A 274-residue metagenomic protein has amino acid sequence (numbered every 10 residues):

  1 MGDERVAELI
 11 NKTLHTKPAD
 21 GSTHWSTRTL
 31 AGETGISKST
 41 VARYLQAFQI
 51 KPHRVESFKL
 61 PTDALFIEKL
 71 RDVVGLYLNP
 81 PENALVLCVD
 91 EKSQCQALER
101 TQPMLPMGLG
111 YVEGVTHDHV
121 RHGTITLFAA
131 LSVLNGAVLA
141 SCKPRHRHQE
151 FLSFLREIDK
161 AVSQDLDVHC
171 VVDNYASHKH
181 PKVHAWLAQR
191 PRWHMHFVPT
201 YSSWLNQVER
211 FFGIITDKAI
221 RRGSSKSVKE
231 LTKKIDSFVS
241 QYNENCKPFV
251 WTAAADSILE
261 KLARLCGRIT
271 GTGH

Functional and structural regions predicted by a protein language model:
M1-T40, P80-P81: A short, amphipathic alpha-helix used for macromolecular contacts
G35, Q46-I50: Residue-level detection of the helix-turn-helix DNA-binding "recognition helix"
K51-E68: Short Lys/Arg-enriched helix C-cap and helix-to-coil transition segments that create basic nucleic-acid-contact patches
K69-R156, L259-I269: Extended, low-complexity cationic-aromatic segments
R100, E230-H274: C-terminal domain-tail junction helix/linker
G114-H119, L187-Q207, G223-S225: RNase H-like polynucleotidyl transferase catalytic core
V138, V208-E230, Q241-N243: Active-site proximal helix-loop segment of RNase H-like, two-metal nucleases, encompassing DDE(D)
H146-R147, C170-P181, T200-L205: Acidic, metal-coordinating catalytic cores used for nucleic-acid/nucleotide bond scission and strand-transfer chemistry
